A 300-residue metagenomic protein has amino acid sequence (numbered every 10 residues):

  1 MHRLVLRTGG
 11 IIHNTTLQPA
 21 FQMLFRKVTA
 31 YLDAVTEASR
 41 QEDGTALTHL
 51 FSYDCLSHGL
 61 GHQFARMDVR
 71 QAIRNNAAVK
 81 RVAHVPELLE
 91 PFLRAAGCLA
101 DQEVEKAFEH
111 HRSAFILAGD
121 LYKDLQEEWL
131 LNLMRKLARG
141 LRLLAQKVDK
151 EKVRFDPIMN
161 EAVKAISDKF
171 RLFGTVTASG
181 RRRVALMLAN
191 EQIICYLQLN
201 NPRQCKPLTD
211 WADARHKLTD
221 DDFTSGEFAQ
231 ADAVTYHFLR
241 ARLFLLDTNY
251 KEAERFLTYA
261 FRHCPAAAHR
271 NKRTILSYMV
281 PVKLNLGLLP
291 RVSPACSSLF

Functional and structural regions predicted by a protein language model:
H2-Q146: Eukaryote-biased activation of long, low-complexity terminal tails and linkers
L93-R94, R135-K136, G140, N190-E191 (+3 more regions): "A position-specific structural signal for the A-helix of alpha-solenoid helical repeats
G97, L144, I194-C195, L243 (+1 more regions): Residue-level signature for tetratricopeptide repeat
F115-K123, S167-T177, D210-T224, T258-P265: Amphipathic alpha-helical segments of tetratricopeptide repeats
E127-R135, R181-R183, A231, R270: Residue signature of alpha-solenoid helical repeat architecture, marking inter-repeat boundaries and helix-start
H237-F300: Alpha-helical scaffold segments of alpha-solenoid architecture
